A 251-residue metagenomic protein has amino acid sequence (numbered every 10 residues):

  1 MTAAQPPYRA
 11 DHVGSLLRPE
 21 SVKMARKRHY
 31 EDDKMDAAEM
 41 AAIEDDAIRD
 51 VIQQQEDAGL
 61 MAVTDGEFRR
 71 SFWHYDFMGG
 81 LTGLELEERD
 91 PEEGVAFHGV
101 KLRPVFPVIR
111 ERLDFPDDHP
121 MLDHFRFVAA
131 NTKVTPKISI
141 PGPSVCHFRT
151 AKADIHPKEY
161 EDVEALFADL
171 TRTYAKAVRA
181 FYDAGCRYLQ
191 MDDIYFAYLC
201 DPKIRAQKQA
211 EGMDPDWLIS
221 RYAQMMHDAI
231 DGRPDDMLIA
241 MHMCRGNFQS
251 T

Functional and structural regions predicted by a protein language model:
M1-T251: Domain-level signal for soluble alpha/beta catalytic cores
